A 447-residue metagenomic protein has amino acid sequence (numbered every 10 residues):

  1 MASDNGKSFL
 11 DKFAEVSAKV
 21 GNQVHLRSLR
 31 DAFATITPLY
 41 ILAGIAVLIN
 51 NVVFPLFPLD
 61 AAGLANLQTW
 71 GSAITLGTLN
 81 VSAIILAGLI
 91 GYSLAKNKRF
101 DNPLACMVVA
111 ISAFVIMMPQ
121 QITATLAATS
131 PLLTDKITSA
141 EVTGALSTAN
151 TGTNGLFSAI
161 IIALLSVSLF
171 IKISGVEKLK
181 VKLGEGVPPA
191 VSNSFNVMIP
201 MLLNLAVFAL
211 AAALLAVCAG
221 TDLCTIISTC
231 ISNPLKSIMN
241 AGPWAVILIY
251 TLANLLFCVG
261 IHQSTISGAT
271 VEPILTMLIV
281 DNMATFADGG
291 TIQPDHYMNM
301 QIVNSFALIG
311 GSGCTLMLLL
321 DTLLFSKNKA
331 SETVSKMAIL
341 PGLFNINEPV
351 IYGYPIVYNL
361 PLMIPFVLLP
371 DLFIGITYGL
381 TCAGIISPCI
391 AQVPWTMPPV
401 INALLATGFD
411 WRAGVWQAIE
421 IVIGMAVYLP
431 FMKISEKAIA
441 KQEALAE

Functional and structural regions predicted by a protein language model:
A2-V20, L59-Q68, S130, S139-A140 (+4 more regions): Transmembrane alpha-helical segments and their short flanking loops that form helix-hairpins/helix-helix interfaces
S3-K12, L165-G186, L210-I227, I266-S267 (+3 more regions): Juxtamembrane interface elements at the cytosolic ends of transmembrane helices in multi-pass membrane proteins
L10-F33, L67-Q68, L183-F195, P349-I351: Cytosolic juxtamembrane amphipathic/interface segments immediately preceding and feeding into a transmembrane helix
A18, N22-K180, V357: Early transmembrane hairpin of solute transport permeases
V24, S28-I49, F157-I160, L164-S168 (+4 more regions): Core transmembrane alpha-helical segments of multi-pass membrane transporters/permeases
A73-L86, T151-S158, M239-V259, P294-G313 (+1 more regions): Hydrophobic alpha-helical transmembrane segments
S82-N97, A163-I173, L252-V259, T265 (+2 more regions): Transmembrane alpha-helical segments in integral membrane proteins
A212-C218, D222-S326: Membrane-embedded translocation segments of transport machinery
